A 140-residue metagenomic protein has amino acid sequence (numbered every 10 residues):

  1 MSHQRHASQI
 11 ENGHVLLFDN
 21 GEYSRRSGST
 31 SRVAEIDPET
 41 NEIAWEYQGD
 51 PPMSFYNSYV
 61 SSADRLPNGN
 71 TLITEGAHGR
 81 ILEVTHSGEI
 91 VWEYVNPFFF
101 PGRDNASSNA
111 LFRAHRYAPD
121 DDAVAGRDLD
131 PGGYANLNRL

Functional and structural regions predicted by a protein language model:
M1-L140: Histidine-/acidic-rich catalytic cores in large beta-rich domains
